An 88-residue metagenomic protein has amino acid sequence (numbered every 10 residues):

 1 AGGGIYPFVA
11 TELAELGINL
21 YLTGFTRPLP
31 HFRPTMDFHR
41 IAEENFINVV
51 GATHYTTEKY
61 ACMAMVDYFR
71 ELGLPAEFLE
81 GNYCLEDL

Functional and structural regions predicted by a protein language model:
A1-L88: Active-site catalytic microenvironments in core metabolic enzymes, especially phosphate/sugar-handling
